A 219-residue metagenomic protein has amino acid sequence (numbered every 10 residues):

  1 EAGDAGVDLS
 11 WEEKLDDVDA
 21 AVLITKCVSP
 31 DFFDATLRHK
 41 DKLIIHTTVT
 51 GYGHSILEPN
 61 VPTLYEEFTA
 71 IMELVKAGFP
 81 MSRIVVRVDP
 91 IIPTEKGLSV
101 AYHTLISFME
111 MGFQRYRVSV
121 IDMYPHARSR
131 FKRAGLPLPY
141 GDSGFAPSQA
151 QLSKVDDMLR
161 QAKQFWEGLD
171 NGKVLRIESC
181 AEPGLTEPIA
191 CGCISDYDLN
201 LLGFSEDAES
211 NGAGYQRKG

Functional and structural regions predicted by a protein language model:
E1-L57, M72-E73, A77: Conserved Radical SAM active-site core
G3-D8, N60-M72, G97-L105, P147-F165: Well-ordered, non-membrane alpha-helical segments in soluble/globular domains
D16-D19, D41-L43, F79-I84, G112-Q114 (+1 more regions): Short, well-ordered coil/turn segments that N-cap beta-strands
V28-S29, T50-Y52, I91-P93, M123 (+1 more regions): Short, solvent-exposed loop/turn segments at secondary-structure junctions
F32-A35, I56-P59, E95-A101, A127-K132 (+1 more regions): A short acidic (Asp/Glu
G53-V61, R87-K96, P139-A150: Surface-exposed cleft-lining segments at the edges of enzyme active sites
E66-K132, F165, E178-C180: Conserved C-terminal portion of the radical SAM core fold that forms the substrate/S-adenosylmethionine-binding
K132-G219: C-terminal accessory extensions appended to soluble enzyme cores
